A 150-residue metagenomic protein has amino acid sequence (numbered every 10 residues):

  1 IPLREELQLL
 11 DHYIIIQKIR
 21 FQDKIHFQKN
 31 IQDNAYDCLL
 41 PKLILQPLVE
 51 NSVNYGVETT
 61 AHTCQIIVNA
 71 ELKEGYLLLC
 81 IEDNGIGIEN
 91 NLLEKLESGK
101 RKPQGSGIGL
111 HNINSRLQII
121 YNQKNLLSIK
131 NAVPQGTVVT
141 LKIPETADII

Functional and structural regions predicted by a protein language model:
I1-K130, T137-K142: Two-component histidine phosphotransfer core
P144-D148: Two-component histidine kinase transmitter core
